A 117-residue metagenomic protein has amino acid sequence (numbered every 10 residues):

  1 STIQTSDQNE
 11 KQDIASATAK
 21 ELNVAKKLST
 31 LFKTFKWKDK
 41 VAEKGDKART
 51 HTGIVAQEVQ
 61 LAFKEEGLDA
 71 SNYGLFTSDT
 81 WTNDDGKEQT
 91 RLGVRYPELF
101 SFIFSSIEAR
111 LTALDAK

Functional and structural regions predicted by a protein language model:
Q4-K117: Intramolecular chaperone/auto-protease modules of tailspike-like proteins
